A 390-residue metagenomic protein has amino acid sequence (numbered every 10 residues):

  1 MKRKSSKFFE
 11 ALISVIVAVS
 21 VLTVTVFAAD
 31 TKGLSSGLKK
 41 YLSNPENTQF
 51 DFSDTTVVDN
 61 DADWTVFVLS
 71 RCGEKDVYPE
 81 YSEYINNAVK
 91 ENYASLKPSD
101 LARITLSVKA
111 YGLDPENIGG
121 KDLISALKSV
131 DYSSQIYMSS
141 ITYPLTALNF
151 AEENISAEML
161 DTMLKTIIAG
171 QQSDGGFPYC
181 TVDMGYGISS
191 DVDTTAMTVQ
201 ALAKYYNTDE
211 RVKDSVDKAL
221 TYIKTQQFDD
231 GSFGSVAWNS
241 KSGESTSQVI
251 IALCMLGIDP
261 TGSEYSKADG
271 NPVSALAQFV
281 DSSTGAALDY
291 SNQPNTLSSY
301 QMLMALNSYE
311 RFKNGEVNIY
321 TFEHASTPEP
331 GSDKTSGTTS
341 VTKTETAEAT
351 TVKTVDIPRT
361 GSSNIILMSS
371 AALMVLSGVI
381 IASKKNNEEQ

Functional and structural regions predicted by a protein language model:
K2-I13: Bacterial N-terminal signal peptides that target proteins for export
L12-T23: Bacterial N-terminal signal peptides
V24-A28: Sec/Tat signal peptide C-region and signal peptidase I cleavage site
L38, L42, I85-V89, L127 (+5 more regions): Buried hydrophobic core positions in alpha-solenoid tandem helical repeats
S43-D59, Y81-S95, L127-Y132: Internal amphipathic alpha-helical repeat/solenoid segments
F50-D76, A94-E116, S133-D161, K165 (+3 more regions): An alpha-helical repeat/solenoid feature that recognizes helix-turn-helix modules
V317-S362: C-terminal low-complexity, Ser/Thr- and acidic/Pro-rich disordered "stalk" regions positioned immediately N-terminal
S363-N386: A cross-kingdom C-terminal cell-surface attachment/processing module
